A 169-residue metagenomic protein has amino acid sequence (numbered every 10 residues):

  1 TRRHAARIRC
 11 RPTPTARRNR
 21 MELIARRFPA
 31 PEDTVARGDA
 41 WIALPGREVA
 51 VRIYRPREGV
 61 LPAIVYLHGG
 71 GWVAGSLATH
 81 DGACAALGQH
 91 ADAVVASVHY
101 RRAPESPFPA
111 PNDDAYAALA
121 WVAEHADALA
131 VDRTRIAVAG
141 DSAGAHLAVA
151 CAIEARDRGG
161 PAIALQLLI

Functional and structural regions predicted by a protein language model:
T1-I53: A glycine/proline-hinged amphipathic helix-loop "lid/cap" segment that gates access to hydrophobic ligand pockets
R47-V49, P62, A164: Glycine-rich phosphate/pyrophosphate-binding loop shared by adenosine-nucleotide-utilizing enzymes
R52, A96, L165: Rossmann-like NAD(H)/NADP(H) cofactor-binding core
V60-G71: Short beta-strand element of the alpha/beta-hydrolase
A63, D92-A96: A fold-wide structural signal in alpha/beta-hydrolase
S76-L77, A83, A96-R135: Catalytic nucleophile-loop/oxyanion-hole region of alpha/beta-hydrolase and closely related hydrolase-like folds
A117-L129, R133-I169: Primarily recognizes the serine-hydrolase "nucleophile elbow" in alpha/beta-hydrolase and SGNH/GDSL folds
